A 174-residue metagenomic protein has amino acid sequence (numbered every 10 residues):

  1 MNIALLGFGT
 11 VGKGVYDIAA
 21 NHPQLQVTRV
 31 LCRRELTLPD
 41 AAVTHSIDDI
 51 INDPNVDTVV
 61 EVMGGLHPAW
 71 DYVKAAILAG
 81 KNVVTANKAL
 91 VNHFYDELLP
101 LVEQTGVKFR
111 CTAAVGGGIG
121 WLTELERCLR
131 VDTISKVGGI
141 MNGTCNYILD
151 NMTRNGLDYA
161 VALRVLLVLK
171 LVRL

Functional and structural regions predicted by a protein language model:
N2, N82, K108, V172: Residue-level detector of anion-binding/catalytic polar loops
N2-D17: Glycine-rich adenosine-cofactor-binding loop
N21-P39: NAD(P)-binding Rossmann-fold cofactor-contacting core
R33-E35, G64, K88-A89, A114-G116 (+1 more regions): Short, ordered loop/turn segments at secondary-structure junctions
T44, E61, T85-A86, F109-A113 (+1 more regions): General beta-strand structural signal in soluble alpha/beta enzymes
H45-A86: Rossmann-fold NAD(P) dinucleotide-binding segment
W70-A75, A79, K88-R127: Rossmann-fold NAD(P)-binding glycine/threonine-rich loop
R127-L174: Conserved anion/nucleotide-ligand pocket segment
